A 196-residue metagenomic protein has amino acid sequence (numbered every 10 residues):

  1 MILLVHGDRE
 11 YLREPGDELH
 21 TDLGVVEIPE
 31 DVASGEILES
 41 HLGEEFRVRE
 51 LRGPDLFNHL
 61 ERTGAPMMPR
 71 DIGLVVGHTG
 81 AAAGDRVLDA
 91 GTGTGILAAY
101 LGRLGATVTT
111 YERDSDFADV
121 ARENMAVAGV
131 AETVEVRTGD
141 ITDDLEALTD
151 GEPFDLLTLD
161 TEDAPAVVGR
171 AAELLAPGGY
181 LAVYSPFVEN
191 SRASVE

Functional and structural regions predicted by a protein language model:
M1-E50: N-terminal auxiliary segments of SAM/dcSAM-dependent transferases
N58-G73, A81: Conserved SAM-binding loop and adjacent beta-strand
G77-A82, G129, D150-G151, E173: Glycine-rich helix-loop-beta junction characteristic of Rossmann-like nucleotide cofactor-binding loops
A82-G93, T109: Conserved class I S-adenosyl-L-methionine
T94-G105: Conserved SAM-binding loop of SAM-dependent methyltransferases across substrates and taxa, primarily the Class I
R103-V108, P177: Conserved S-adenosyl-L-methionine
R113-E152, L156-L159, A164: S-adenosyl-L-methionine
R170-E196: C-terminal substrate-binding/active-site "lid" region of AdoMet-derived donor-dependent transferases
